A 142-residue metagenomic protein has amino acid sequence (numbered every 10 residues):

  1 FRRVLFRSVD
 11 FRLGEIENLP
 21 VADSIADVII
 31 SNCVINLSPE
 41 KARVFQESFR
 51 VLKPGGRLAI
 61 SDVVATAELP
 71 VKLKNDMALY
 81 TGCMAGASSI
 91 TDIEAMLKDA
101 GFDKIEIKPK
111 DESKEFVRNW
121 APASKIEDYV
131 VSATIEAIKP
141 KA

Functional and structural regions predicted by a protein language model:
F1-L5, A137: Short, small-residue-biased leader/transition segments that mark boundaries at the very start of proteins
F6-N18: Conserved SAM-binding strand-loop segment of SAM-dependent methyltransferases
E17-V28: A short acidic, Gly/Pro-enriched loop at the edge of an enzyme's catalytic core that lines a small-molecule cofactor
D27-E40: A short SAM/SAH-binding and catalytic strip from SAM-dependent methyltransferases
A42-R57: A short glycine-rich, Lys/Arg-flanked "PGG" loop and its adjoining helix->strand segment in the class I
A65-M84: Short, glycine-/aromatic-enriched active-site segment of Class I SAM-dependent methyltransferases
M96-A142: C-terminal lobe and adjacent flexible extensions of AdoMet/dcAdoMet transferase-like proteins
